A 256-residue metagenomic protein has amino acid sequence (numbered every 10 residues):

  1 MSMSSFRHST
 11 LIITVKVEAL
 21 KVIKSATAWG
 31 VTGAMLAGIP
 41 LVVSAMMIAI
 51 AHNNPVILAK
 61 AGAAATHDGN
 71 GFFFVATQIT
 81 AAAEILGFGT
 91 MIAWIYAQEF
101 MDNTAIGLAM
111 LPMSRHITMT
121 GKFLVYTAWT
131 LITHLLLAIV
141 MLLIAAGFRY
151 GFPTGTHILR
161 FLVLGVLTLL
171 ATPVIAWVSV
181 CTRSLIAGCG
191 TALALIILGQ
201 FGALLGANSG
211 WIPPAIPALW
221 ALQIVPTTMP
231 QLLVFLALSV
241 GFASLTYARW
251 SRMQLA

Functional and structural regions predicted by a protein language model:
M1-A37, W177-V180, L255: Aromatic- and glycine-rich beta-strand/loop motifs that create alpha-glucan
S2-H8, A45-G71, V75, C189-A256: Terminal transmembrane helical anchor/hairpin motif
A28, T32-F88, W94-I95, T120-T182 (+3 more regions): Secretory targeting signals
I92, N103-T104, V174, I216: Hydrophobic alpha-helical segments typical of transmembrane helices and their membrane-interface/capping positions
A93-T127: Helix-loop-helix units of permease transmembrane domains in multi-pass membrane transporters, especially ABC
Y96, A105-L108, V140, I144 (+3 more regions): Hydrophobic alpha-helical interface/terminus motif in multipass membrane transporters
